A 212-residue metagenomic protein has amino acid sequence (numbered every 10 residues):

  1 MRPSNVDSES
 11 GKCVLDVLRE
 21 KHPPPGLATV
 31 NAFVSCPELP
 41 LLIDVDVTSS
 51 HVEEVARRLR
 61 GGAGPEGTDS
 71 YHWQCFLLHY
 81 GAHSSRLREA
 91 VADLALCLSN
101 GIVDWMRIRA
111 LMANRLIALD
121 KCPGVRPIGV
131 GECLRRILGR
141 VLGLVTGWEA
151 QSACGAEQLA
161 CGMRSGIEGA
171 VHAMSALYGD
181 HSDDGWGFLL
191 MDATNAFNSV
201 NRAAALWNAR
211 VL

Functional and structural regions predicted by a protein language model:
S4-C13, P25, T29-L212: Conserved pre-catalytic core of RNA-dependent polymerases
